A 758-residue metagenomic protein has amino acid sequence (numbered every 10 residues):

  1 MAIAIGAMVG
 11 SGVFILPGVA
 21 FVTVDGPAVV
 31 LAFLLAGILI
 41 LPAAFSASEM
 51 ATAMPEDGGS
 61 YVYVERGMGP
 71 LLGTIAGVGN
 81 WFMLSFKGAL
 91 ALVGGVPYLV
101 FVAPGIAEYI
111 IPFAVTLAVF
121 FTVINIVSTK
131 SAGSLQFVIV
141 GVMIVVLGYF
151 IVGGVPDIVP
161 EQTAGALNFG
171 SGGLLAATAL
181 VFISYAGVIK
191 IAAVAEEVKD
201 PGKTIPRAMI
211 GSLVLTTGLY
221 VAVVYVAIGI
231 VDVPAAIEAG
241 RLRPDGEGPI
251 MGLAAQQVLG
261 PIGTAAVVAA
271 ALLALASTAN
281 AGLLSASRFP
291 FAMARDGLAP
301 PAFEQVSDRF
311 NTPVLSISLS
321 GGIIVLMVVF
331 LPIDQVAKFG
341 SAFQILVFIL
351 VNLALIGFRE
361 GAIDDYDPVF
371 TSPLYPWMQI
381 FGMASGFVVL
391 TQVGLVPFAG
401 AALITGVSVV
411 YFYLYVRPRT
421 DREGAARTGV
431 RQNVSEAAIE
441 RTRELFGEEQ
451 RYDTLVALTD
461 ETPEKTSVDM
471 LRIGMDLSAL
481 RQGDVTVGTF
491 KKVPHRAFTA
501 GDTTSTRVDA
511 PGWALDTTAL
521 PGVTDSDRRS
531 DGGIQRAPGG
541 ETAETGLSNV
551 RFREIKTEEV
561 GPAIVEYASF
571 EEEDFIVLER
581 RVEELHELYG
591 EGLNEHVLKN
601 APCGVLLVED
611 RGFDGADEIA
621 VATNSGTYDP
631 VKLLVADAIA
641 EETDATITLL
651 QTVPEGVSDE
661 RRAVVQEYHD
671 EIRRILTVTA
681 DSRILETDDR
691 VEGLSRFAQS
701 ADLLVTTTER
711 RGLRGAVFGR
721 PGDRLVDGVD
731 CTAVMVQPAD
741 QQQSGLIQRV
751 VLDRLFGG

Functional and structural regions predicted by a protein language model:
M1-G18, T23, L41, F45 (+2 more regions): Membrane-interface "cap" regions at the ends of multi-pass membrane proteins
V30, F137-T264: Helix-loop-helix junctions that connect adjacent transmembrane segments in multi-pass membrane transporters
A32, P42-A118, T122-I126, L275-F289 (+1 more regions): Hydrophobic transmembrane alpha-helices that form the core helical bundles of multi-pass secondary transporters
F101-G105, V214-N280, P300-I333, G340: TM-loop-TM module centered on a large, flexible mid-protein loop between adjacent transmembrane helices in multi-pass
I110-P156, N168-S171, M209-L213, G340-V351 (+2 more regions): Membrane-interface loop-to-helix entry segments
L135, V306, F348-L395: C-terminal membrane-solvent junction of multi-pass transporters and transport-like membrane proteins
L374-A426: A generic transmembrane alpha-helix motif of multi-pass inner-membrane proteins
R417-T466, R580-D637, E641-L650, P654-G656 (+2 more regions): Intrinsically disordered or low-complexity boundary/linker segments at protein termini and domain junctions
